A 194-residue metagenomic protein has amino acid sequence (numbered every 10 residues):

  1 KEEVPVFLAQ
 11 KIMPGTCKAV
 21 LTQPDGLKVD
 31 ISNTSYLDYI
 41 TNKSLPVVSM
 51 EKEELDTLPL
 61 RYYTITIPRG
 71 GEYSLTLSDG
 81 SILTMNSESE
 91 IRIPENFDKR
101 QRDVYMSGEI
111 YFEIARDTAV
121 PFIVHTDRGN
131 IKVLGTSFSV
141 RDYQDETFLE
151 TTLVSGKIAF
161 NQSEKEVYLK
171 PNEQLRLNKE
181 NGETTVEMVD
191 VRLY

Functional and structural regions predicted by a protein language model:
K1-Y194: A residue-level detector for the "anchor" residue at the start of short, highly conserved motifs
